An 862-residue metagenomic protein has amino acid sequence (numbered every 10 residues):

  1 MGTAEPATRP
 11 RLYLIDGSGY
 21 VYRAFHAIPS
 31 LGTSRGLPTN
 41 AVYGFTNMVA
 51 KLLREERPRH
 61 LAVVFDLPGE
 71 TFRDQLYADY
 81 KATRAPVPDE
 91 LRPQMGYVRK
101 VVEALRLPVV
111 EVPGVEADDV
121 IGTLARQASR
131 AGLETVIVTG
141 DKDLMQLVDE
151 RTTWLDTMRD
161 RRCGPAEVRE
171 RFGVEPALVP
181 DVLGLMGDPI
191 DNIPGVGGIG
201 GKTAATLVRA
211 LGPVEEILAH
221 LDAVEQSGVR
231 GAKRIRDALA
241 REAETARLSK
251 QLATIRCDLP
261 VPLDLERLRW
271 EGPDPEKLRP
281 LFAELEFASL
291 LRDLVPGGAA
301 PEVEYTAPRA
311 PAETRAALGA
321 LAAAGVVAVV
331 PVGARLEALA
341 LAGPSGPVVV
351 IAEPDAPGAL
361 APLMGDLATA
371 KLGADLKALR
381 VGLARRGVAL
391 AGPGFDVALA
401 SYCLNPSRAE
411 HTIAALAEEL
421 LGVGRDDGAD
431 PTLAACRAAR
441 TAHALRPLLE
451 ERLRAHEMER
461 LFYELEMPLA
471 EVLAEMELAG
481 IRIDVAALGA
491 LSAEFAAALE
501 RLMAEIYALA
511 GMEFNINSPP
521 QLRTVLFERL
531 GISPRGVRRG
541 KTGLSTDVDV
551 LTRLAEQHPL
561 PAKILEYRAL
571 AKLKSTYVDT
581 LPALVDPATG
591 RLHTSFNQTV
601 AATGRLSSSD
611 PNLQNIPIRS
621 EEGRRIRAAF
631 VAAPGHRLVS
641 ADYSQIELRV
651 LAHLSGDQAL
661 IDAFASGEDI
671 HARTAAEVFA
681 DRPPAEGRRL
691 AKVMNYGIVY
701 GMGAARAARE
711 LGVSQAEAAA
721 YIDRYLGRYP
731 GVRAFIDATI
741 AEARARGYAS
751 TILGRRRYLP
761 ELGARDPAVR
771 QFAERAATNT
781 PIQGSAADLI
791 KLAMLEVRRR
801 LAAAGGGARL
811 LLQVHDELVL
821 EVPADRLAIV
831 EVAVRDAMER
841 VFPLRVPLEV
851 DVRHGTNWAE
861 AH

Functional and structural regions predicted by a protein language model:
G2-A7, L31-G32, A82-D258, E418: Extended two-metal-dependent nuclease catalytic cores across DNA- and RNA-processing enzymes
G2-Y13, G17-A62, Y77-E90, R99-V102 (+3 more regions): Conserved RNase H-like, two-metal-ion catalytic cores of nucleic-acid enzymes
L14-I15, T139, A328-V329, G394-F395 (+2 more regions): Short hydrophobic beta-strand that contains or immediately precedes a catalytic carboxylate
R162-I190, V303-Y305, E337, L341-A455 (+3 more regions): Active-site-proximal helix-loop-helix substrate-binding element of RNase H-like nuclease domains
E242-P354, A370-A374, A435-I618, R637 (+6 more regions): Conserved "right-hand" nucleotidyltransferase catalytic core of DNA-directed polymerases
L341-S345, S407, H411-D427, C436-A442 (+1 more regions): Function-dense linear segments that define catalytic or interfacial modules in macromolecule-processing proteins
E475-L478, D586-T589, H593-T594, Q598-A601 (+5 more regions): Conserved catalytic core of nucleic-acid polymerases
A497-A504, A508-P561, G727-N779, D825-H862: C-terminal polymerase-core module
